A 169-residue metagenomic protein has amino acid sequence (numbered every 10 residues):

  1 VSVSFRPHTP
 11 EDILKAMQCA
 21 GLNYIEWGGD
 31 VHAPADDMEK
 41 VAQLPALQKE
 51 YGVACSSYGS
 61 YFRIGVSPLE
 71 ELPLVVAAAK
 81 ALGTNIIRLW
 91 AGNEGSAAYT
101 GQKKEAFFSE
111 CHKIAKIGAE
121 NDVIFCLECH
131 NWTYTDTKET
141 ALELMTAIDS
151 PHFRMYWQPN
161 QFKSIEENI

Functional and structural regions predicted by a protein language model:
V1-I86, H112, A119, S150 (+1 more regions): N-terminal pre-domain/capping segments
S4, G29-V31, Y61-I64, A91-G95 (+2 more regions): Active-site-proximal loop/turn and secondary-structure-junction residues that shape catalytic pockets, frequently
E11-D12, M38-E39, E70, Q102 (+2 more regions): Generic recognition of short, well-ordered alpha-helical segments
Y24-W27, Y58, K113-I169: Acidic/histidine-rich catalytic cores of soluble enzymes
A79-T100, N121-Y134: Active-site groove signature of glycoside hydrolases
A97-C111: Active-site cleft segment of glycoside hydrolase catalytic domains centered on the general acid/base Glu
